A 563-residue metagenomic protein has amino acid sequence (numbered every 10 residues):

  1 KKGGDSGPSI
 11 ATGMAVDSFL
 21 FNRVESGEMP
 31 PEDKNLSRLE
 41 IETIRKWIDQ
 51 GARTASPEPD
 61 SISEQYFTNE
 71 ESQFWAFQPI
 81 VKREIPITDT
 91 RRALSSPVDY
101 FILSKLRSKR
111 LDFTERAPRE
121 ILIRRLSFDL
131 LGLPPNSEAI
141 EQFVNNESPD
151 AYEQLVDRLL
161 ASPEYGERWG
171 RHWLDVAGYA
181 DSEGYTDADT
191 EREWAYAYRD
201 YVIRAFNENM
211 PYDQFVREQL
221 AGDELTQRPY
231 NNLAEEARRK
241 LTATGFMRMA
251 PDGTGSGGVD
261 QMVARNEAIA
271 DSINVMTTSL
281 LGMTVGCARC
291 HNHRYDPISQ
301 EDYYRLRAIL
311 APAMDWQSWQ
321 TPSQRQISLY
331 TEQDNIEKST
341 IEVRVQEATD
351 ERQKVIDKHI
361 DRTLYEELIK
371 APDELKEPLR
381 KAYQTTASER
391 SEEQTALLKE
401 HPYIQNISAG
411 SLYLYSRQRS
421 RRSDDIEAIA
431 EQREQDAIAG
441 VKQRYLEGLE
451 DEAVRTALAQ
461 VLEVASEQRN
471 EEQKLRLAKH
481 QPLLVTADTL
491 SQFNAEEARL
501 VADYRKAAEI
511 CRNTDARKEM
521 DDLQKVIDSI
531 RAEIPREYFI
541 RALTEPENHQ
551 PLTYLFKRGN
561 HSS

Functional and structural regions predicted by a protein language model:
K1-D223, H293, A313-R444, E452 (+1 more regions): Aromatic- and Gly/Pro-enriched helix-to-coil junctions and flexible linker segments
M14, P31-R38, T186, L225 (+2 more regions): Sequence context surrounding c-type heme c attachment/ligation sites in exported
E64, N232-L233: Short, solvent-exposed loop/turn elements at beta->coil junctions and helix N-caps that rim active or binding pockets
